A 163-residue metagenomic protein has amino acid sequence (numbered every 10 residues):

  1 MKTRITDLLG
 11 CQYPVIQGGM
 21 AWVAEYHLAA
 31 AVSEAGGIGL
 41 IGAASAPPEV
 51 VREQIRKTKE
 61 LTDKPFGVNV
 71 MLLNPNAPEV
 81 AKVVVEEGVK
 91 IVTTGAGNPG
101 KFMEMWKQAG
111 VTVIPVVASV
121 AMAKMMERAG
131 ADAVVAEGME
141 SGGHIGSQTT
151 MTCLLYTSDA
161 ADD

Functional and structural regions predicted by a protein language model:
M1-L155: Active-site entrance/lid segments in N-terminal catalytic domains of soluble metabolic enzymes
Y156-A161: Conserved small/polar residues in nucleotide/adenosyl-binding loops
